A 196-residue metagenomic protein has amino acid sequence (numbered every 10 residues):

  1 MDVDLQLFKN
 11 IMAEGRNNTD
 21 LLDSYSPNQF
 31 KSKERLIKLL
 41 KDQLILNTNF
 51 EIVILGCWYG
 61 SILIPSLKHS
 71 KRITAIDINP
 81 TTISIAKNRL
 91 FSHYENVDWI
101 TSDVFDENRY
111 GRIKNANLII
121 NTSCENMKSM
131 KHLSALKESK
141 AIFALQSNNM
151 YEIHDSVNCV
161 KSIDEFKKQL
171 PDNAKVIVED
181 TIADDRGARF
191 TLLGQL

Functional and structural regions predicted by a protein language model:
M1-N47: S-adenosyl-L-methionine
N47-Y59: Conserved class I S-adenosyl-L-methionine
Y59-S70: Conserved SAM-binding loop of SAM-dependent methyltransferases across substrates and taxa, primarily the Class I
P65-S66, G111-R112, M130-L136: A short acidic, amphipathic alpha-helical/loop segment
R72-D77: Conserved SAM-binding motif I beta-strand of class I
T81-L118: S-adenosyl-L-methionine
N115-M130, N149: A short SAM/SAH-binding and catalytic strip from SAM-dependent methyltransferases
S129-L192: C-terminal substrate-binding/active-site "lid" region of AdoMet-derived donor-dependent transferases
